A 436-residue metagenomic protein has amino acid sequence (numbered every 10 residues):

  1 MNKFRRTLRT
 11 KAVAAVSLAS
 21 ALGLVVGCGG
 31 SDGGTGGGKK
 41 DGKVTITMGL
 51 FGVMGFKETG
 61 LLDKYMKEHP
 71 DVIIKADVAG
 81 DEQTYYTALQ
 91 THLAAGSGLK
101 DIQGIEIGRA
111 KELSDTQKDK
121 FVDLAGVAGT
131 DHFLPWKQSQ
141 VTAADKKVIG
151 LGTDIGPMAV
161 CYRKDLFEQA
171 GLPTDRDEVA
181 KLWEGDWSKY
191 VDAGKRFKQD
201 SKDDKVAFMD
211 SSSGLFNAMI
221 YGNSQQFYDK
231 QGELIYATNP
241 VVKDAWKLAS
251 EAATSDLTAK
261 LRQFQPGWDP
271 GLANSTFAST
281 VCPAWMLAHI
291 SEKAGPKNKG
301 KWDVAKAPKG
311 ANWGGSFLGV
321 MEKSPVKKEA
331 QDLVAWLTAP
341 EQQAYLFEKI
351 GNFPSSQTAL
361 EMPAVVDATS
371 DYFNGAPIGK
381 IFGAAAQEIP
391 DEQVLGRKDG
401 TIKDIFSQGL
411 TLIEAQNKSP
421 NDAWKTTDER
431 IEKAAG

Functional and structural regions predicted by a protein language model:
N2-A110, H132, T174, P325-E329 (+4 more regions): Conserved N-terminal structural module of periplasmic/extracytoplasmic solute-binding proteins
V78-A88, I107-G108, L182-K189, A259-N274: Short helix-initiation/N-cap motifs at beta->coil->alpha
D101-G104, A278-P283: Paired acidic/hydrophobic, glycine-rich loop segments that form the ligand-binding mouth/hinge of periplasmic-binding
E106-A159, K301-D303: Hinge/lid segment of periplasmic solute-binding proteins
R109-S114, A284-N298: A ligand-binding cleft/hinge motif common to bilobed small-molecule-binding domains
V191-G194, Q231-R262: Glycine-centered hinge/linker elements that transmit conformational signals in sensory and ligand-binding systems
T254, K293-S355: Extracytoplasmic/periplasmic substrate-recognition and gating elements
F373-R430: C-terminal capping/gating helix-and-loop segments adjacent to ligand/active sites or protein-protein/ligand interfaces
